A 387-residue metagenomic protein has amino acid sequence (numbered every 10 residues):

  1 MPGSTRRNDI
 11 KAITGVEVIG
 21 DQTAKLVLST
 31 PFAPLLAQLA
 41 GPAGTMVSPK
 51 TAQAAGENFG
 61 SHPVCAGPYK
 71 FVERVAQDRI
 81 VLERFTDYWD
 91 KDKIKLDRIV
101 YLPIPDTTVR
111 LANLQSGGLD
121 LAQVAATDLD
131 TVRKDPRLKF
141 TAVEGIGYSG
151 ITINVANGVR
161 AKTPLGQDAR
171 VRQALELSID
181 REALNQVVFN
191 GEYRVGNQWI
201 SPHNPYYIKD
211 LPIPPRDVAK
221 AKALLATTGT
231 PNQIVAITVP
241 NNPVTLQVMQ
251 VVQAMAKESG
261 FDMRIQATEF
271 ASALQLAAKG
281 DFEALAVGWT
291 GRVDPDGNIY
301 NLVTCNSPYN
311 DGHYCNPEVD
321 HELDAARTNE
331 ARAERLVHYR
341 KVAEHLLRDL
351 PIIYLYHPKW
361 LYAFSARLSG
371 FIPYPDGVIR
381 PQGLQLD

Functional and structural regions predicted by a protein language model:
T5-K50: Surface-exposed binding/hinge segments that line and control ligand-binding clefts or catalytic entry sites
D21, A40-I94, R98, V218-A219 (+1 more regions): Gly/Pro-rich hinge or "lid" segments in bacterial periplasmic/extracellular proteins
A24-L26, G67-K70, I80-V81, L96-L102 (+3 more regions): Short, well-ordered beta-strand elements
T30, L35-G44, T152, A161-P164 (+1 more regions): A structural "hinge/loop" feature
K70, R84, T141, G166-A254 (+3 more regions): Append "and occasionally in soluble cytosolic enzymes with long acidic Gly/Pro-rich linkers
V75, I146-S149, S178-Y206, P243-Q253 (+1 more regions): Detector for C-terminal structural segments
E83-D87, G147-V171, P358: A bilobed periplasmic-binding-protein/Venus flytrap-type ligand-binding module shared by bacterial periplasmic
T86-V132, Q253-A254, D262-R264: Ligand-site clamp/hinge motif
